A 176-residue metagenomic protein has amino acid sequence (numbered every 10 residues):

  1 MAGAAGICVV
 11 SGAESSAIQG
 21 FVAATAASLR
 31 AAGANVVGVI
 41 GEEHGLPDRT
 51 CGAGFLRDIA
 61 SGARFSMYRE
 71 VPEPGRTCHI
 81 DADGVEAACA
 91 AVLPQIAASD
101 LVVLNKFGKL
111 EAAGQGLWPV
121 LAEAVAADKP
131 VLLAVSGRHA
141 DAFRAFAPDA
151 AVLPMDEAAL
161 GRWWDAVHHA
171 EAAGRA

Functional and structural regions predicted by a protein language model:
M1-A31: Glycine-rich P-loop/Walker A and Walker A-like loops and their local beta1-loop-alpha1 context in P-loop NTPases
A17, L110-G114: Short, solvent-exposed loop/turn segments at secondary-structure junctions
Q19, A23-P72: N-terminal phosphate/diphosphate-binding loop that engages ATP/GTP or pyrophosphate donors across diverse enzyme folds
G41-H44, G108, S136-R138: Short, ordered loop/turn segments at secondary-structure junctions
R57-A97: Helix-adjacent hinge/juxtasegments
D100-L101: Structural motif
G114-R175: Replace "adjacent to P-loop NTPase cores in ATP/GTP-dependent enzymes" with "adjacent to NTP-binding cores
